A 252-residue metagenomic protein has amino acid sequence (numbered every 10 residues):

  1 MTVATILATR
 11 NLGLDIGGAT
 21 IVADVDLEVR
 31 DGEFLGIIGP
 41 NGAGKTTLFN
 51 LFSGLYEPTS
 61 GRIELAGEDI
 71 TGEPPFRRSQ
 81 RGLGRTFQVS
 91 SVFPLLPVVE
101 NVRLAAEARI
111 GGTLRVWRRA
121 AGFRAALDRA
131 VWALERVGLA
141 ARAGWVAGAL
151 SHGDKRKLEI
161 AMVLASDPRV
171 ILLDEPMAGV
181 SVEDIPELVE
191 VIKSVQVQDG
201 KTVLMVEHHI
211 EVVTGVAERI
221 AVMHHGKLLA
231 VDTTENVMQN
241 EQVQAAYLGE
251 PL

Functional and structural regions predicted by a protein language model:
T2-L252: Glycine-rich phosphate-binding loops of nucleotide-dependent enzymes
